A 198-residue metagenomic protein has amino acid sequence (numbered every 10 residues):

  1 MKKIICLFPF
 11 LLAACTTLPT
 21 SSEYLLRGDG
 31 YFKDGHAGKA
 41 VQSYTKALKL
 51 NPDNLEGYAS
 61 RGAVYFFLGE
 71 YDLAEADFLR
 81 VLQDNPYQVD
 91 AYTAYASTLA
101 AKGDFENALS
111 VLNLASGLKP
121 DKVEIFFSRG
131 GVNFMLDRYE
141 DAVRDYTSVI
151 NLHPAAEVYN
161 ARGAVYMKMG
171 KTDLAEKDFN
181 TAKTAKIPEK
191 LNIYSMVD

Functional and structural regions predicted by a protein language model:
C15, A164-D198: Terminal, low-structured helical/coil segments at or just beyond the last alpha-helical repeat
T20-L50, A63, F67: Alpha-helical segment of the N-proximal tetratricopeptide repeat
L26, S60, F67, A94 (+3 more regions): Canonical tetratricopeptide repeat
D34-S43, L68-R80, A101-L114, L136-S148 (+1 more regions): Structural signature of tandem alpha-helical TPR/SEL1-like repeats, specifically the intra-repeat loop/turn
L50, D84, L118, N151-L152 (+1 more regions): Structural marker of alpha-solenoid helical repeat scaffolds
N54, Q88, K122, A155-A156 (+1 more regions): Residue-level recognition of tetratricopeptide repeat
G57, A91, I125, V158-Y159 (+1 more regions): TPR alpha-solenoid repeat register
